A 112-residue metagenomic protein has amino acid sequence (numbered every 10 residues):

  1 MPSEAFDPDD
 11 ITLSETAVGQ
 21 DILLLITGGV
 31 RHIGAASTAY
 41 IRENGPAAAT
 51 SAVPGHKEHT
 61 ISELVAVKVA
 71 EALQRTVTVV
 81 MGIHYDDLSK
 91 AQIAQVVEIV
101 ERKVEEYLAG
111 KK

Functional and structural regions predicted by a protein language model:
P2-A72, T76-Y85, K90-K111: Conserved mixed alpha/beta catalytic, RNA-binding, or beta-rich assembly cores of soluble enzyme, regulatory
